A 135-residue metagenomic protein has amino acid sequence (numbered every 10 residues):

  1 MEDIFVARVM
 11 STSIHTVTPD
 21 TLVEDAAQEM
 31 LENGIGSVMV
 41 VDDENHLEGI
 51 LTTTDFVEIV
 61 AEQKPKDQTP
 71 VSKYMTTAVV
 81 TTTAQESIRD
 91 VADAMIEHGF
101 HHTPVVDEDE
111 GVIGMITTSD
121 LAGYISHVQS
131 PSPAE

Functional and structural regions predicted by a protein language model:
M1-T12, T52-T81, S87-H98, V112-E135: Tandem CBS (Bateman) regulatory domains
V17-G34, V41, T82-G99, V106 (+2 more regions): The conserved cystathionine-beta-synthase
M30-N33, V38-T54, M95, T103-S119: A glycine-centered beta-loop-beta connector
